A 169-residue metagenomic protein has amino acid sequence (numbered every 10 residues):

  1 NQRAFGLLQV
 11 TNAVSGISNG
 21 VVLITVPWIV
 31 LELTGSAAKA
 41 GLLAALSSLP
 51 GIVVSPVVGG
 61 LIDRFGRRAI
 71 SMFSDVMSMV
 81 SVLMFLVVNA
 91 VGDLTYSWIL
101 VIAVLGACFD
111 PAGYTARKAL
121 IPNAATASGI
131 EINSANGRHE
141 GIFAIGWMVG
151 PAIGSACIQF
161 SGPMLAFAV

Functional and structural regions predicted by a protein language model:
N1-V169: Alpha-helical transmembrane-bundle signature of multi-pass membrane transport and export proteins
